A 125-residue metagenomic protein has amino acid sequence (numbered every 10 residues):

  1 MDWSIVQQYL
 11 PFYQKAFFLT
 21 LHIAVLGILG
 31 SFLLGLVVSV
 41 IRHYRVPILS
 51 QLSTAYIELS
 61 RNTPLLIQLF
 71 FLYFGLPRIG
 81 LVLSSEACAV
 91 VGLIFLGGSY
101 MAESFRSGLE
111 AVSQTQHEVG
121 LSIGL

Functional and structural regions predicted by a protein language model:
M1-L125: Transmembrane alpha-helices and adjacent helix-loop boundaries
